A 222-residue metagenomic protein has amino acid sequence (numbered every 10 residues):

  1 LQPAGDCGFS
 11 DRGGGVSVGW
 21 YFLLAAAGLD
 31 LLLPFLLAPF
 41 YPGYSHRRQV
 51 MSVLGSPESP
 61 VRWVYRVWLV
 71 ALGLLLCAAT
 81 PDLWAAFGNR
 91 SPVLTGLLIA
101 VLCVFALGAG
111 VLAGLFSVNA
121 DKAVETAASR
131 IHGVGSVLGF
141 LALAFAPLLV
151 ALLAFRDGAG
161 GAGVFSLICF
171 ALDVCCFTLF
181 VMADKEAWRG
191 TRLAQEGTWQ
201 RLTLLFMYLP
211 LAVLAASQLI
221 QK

Functional and structural regions predicted by a protein language model:
P3: Cationic, low-complexity basic patches in intrinsically disordered or flexible, solvent-exposed regions
C7, V16-Y44, V50, L54 (+1 more regions): Hydrophobic, aromatic-enriched alpha-helical segments typical of multi-pass transmembrane helices
